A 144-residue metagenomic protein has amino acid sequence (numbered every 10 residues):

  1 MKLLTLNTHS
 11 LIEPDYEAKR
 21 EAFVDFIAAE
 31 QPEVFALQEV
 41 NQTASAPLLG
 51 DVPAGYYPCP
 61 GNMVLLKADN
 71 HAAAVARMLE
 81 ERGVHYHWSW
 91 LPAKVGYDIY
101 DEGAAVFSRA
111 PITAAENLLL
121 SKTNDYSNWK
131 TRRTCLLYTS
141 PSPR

Functional and structural regions predicted by a protein language model:
M1-Y100: N-terminal, active-site-proximal structural segment of metallo-dependent hydrolase catalytic domains
V34, C135-Y138: Extended hydrophobic/Leu-rich segments
L91-V95, T123-N128: Short, P/G- and charge-enriched loop/turn segments at secondary-structure junctions
D101-A104, T131-C135: Short hydrophobic/aromatic beta-strand or adjacent loop that forms the aromatic wall/cage of a ligand/substrate-binding
F107: Conserved active-site beta-strand element of glycosyltransferases/polysaccharide synthases
I112-A115: Short helix-loop capping/hinge motifs at secondary-structure junctions, enriched in acidic/polar residues
L118-S121: Acidic, His- and aromatic-enriched active-site or binding-groove loops in soluble protein domains that engage sugars
Y138-R144: Conserved small/polar residues in nucleotide/adenosyl-binding loops
